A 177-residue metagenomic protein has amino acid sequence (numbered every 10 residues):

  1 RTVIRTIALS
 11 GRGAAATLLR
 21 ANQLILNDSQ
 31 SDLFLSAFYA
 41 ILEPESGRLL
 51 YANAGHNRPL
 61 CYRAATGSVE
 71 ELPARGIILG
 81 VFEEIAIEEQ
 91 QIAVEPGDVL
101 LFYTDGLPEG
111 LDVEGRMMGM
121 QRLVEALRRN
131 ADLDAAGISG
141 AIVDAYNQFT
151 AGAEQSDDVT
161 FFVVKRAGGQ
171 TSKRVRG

Functional and structural regions predicted by a protein language model:
R1-G177: Conserved subregion of the PPM/PP2C metallophosphatase catalytic domain
